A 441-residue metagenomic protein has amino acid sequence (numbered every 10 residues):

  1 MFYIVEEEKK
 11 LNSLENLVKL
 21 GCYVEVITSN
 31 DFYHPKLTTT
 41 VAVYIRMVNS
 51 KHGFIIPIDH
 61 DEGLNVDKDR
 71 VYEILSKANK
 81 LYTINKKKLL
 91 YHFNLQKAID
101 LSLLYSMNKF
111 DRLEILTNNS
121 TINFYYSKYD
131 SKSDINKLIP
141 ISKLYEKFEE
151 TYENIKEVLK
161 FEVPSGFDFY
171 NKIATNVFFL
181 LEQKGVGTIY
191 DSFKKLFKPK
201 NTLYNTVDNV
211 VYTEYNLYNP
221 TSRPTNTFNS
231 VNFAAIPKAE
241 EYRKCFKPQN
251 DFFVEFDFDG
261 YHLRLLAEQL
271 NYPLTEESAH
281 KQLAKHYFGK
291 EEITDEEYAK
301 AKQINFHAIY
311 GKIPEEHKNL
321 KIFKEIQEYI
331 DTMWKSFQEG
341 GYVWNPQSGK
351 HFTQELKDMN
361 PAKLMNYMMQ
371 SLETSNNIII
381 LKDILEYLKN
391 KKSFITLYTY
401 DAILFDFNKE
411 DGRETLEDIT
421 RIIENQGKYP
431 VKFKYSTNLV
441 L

Functional and structural regions predicted by a protein language model:
M1, V158, S192-K195, K200-T202 (+1 more regions): Short amphipathic alpha-helical segments
F2-L11, L17-L159, G260: Conserved DEDDh/DEDDy metal-dependent 3′-5′ exonuclease domain
F2-Y3, I27-V66, S192-D295, W344-L388 (+2 more regions): Acidic, glycine-rich two-metal-ion catalytic cores of nucleic acid-processing enzymes
K19, S76-K80, H92-K97, N250-D251 (+4 more regions): Short glycine/proline-enriched coil/turn segments at helix->beta-strand junctions
L90-H92, Q96-G187, D191, N229 (+1 more regions): Helical catalytic core of nucleic-acid polymerases
L95-A98, I395, V431-Y435: Generic structural signal for residues in well-ordered beta-strands
T188-Y190, E315-K318, I395, E414-L416 (+1 more regions): Extended hydrophobic-aromatic, low-complexity segments
E410-L441: Polymerase palm active-site segment centered on the conserved acidic dipeptide of motif C
